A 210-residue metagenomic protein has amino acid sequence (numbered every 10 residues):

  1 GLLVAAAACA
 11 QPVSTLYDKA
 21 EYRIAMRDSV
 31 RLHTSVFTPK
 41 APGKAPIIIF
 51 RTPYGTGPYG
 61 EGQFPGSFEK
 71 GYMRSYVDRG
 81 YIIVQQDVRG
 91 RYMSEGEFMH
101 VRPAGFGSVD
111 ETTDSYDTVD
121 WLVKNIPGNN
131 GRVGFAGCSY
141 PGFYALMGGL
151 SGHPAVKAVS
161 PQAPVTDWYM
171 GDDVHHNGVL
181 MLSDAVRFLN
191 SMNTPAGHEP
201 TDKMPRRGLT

Functional and structural regions predicted by a protein language model:
A5-A7: N-terminal signal peptide c-region/cleavage motif recognized by signal peptidases
Q11-G43: N-terminal cap/lid segment of alpha/beta-hydrolase-fold proteins
D28-S29, T34, R51, Y76 (+4 more regions): Conserved structural-core and active-site-/substrate-pathway-adjacent residues in large, well-folded domains of enzymes
A41-G43, I47-K124, V174: Cap/lid segment of the alpha/beta-hydrolase catalytic domain
E69-K70, D78, L150-T210: Accessory cap/linker subdomain of secreted extracellular hydrolases
Y116, L146-L150: Short, hydrophobic alpha-helix immediately C-terminal to the catalytic nucleophile
P127-S139: Alpha/beta-hydrolase fold nucleophile elbow
G137-M147: Glycine-rich nucleophile elbow surrounding the catalytic serine of serine-hydrolase chemistry
